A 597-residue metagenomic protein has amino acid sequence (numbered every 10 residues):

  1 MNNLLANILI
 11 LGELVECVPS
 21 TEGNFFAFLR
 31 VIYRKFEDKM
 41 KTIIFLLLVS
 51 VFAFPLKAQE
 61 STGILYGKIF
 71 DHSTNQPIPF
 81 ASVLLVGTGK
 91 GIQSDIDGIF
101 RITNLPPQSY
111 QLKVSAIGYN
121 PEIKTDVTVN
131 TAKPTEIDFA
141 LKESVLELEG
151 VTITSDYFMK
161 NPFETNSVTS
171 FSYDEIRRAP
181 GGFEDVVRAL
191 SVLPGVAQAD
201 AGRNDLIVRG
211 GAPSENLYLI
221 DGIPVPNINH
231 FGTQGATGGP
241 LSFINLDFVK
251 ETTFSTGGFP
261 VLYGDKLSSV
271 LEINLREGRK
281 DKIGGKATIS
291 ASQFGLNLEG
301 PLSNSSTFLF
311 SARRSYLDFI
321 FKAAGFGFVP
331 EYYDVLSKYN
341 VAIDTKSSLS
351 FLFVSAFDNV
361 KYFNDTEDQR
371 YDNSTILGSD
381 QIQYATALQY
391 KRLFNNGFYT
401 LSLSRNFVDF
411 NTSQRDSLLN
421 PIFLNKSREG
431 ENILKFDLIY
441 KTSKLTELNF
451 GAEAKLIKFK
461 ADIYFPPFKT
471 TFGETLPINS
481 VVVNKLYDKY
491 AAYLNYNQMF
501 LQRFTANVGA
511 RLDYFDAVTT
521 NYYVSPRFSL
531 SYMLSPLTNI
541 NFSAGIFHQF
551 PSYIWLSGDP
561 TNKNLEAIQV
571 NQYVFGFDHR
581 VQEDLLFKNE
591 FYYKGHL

Functional and structural regions predicted by a protein language model:
A58-G150, R503: Periplasm-facing N-terminal accessory domains of Gram-negative outer-membrane beta-barrel systems
N120, V127-E136, T154, F158-F259 (+2 more regions): Periplasmic N-terminal accessory/gating domains of Gram-negative outer-membrane beta-barrel systems
S155, G285-I289, F310-R314, F351-F357 (+5 more regions): Transmembrane beta-barrel strands of outer-membrane/channel proteins
L217, E251-L262, S268-R276, I283-G327 (+2 more regions): Predominantly transmembrane beta-strands of Gram-negative outer membrane beta-barrel pores used for transport
S305-F308, K346-L349, N396-Y399, D409 (+4 more regions): Repeated loop/turn-to-beta-strand initiation elements of outer-membrane beta-barrel proteins
L317, S348-Y399, R405-G430: Flexible loop and strand-edge segments within Gram-negative outer membrane beta-barrel domains
F398-S404, D409-N411, M533, N541 (+1 more regions): Membrane-embedded beta-barrel scaffold of Gram-negative outer-membrane proteins
E447-N539, F550-P551, W555: Signature of Gram-negative outer-membrane beta-barrel scaffolds
